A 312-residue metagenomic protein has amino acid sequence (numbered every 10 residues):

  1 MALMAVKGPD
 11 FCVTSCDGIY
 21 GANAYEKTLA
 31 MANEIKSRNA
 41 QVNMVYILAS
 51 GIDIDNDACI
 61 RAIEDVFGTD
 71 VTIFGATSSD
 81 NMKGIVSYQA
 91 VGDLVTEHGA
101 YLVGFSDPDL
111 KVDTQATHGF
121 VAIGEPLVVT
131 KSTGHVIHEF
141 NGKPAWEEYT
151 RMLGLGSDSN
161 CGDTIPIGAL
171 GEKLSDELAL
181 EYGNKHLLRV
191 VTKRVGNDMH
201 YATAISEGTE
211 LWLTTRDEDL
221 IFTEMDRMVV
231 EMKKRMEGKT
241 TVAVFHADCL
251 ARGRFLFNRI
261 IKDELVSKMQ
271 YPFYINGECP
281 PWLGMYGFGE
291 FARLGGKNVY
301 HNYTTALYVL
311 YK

Functional and structural regions predicted by a protein language model:
M1-Y271, M285-K312: Small-residue-enriched flexible segments
E278-C279: C-terminal regions of mature proteins
W282: Short FAD-binding loop at a beta-strand-to-alpha-helix junction that anchors the flavin cofactor in diverse
